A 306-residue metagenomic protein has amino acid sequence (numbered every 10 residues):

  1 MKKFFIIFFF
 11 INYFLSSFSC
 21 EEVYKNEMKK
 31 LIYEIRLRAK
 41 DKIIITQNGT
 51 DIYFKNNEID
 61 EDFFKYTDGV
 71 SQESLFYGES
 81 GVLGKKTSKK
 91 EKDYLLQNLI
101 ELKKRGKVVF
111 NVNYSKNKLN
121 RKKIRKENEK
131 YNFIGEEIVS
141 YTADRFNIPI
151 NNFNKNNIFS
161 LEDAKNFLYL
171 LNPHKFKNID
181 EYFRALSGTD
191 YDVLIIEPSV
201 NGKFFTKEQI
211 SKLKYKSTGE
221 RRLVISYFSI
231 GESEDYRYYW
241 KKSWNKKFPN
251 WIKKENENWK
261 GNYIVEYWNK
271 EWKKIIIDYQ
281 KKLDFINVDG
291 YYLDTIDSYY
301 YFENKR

Functional and structural regions predicted by a protein language model:
M1-S19: Classical Sec-dependent N-terminal signal peptides that target proteins to the secretory pathway
F18-R306: Glycan-processing catalytic domains of CAZymes
